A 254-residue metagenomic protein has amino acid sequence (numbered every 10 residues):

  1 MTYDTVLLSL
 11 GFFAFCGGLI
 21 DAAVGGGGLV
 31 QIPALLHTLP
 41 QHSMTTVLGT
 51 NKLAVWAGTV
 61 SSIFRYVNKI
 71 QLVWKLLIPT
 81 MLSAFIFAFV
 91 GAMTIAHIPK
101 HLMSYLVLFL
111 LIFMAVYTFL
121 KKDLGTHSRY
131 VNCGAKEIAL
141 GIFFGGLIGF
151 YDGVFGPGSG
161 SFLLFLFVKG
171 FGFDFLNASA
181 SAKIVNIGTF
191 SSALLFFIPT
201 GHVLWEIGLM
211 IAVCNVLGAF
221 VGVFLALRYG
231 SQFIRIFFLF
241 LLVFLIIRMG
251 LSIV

Functional and structural regions predicted by a protein language model:
M1-H42, S128-S179: Selected transmembrane alpha-helices and immediately adjacent juxtamembrane segments of polytopic inner-membrane
T2, V6-L10, L76, T80 (+4 more regions): Residue-level signature of transmembrane alpha-helical entry/exit and packing/kink sites in multi-pass membrane
L7, G11, K52, V107-L111 (+5 more regions): Residues within membrane-spanning alpha-helices of integral membrane proteins, especially the hydrophobic core/packing
G11, F15, L19, K52 (+10 more regions): Residue-level signature of the transmembrane alpha-helical core of multi-pass small-molecule transporters
H42-N51, K75-L76, G172-K183: Membrane-interface alpha-helices at helix entry/exit sites of multi-pass transporters
G49-L102, F190-Q232, I236, F240: Selective hydrophobic functional segments
S61-Q71, A92, K100, L108-C133 (+1 more regions): Transmembrane helix exit motif
V90, L147-P157, A193-G201, G208 (+1 more regions): Hydrophobic alpha-helical transmembrane segments in multi-pass integral membrane proteins
